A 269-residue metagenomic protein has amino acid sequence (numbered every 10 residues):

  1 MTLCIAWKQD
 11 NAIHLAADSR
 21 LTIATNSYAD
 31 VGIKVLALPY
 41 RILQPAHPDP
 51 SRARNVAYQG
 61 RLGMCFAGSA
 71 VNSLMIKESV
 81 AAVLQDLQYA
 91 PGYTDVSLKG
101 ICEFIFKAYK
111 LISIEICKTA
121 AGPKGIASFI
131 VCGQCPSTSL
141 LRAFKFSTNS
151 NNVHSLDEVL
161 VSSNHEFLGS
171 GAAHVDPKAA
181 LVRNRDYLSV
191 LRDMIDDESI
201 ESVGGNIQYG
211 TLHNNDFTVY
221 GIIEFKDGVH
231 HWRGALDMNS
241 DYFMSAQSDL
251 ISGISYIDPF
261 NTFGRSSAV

Functional and structural regions predicted by a protein language model:
M1-V269: N-terminal nucleophile
